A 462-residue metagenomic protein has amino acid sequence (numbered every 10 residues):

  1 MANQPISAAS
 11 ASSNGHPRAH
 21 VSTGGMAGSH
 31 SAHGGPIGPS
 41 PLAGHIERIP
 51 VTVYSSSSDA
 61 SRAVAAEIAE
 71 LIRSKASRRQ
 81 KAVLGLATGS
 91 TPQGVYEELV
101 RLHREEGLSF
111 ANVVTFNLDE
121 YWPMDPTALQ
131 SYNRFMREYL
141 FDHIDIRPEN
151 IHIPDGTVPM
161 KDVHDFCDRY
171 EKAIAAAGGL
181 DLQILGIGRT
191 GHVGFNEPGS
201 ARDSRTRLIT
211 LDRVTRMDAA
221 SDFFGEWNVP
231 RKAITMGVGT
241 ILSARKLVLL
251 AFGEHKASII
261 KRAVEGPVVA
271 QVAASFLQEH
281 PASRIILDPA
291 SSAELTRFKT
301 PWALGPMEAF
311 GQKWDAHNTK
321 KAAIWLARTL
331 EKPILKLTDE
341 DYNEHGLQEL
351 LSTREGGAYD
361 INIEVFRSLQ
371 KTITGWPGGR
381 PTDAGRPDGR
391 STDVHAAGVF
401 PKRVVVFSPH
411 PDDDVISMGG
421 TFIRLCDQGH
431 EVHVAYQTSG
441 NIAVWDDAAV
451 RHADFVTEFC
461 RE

Functional and structural regions predicted by a protein language model:
A2-A8, H30-V83, G379, D383 (+2 more regions): N-terminal glycine-/serine-/threonine-rich phosphate-binding loop
A2-R48, A270, A274-Q348: SAM-dependent methyltransferases
S55, D59-A60, R73, W122-K321: Conserved phosphate- and dinucleotide-binding cores of soluble alpha/beta proteins, encompassing both enzyme active
R73-E105: Glycine-rich N-terminal segment of FAD-binding domains in flavoprotein oxidoreductases, spanning the beta-loop-helix
N112-D119, A251, R284-P289, V434-Q437: Short internal beta-strands
N112-V114, L118-N150, I442-E462: Glycine-rich phosphate-binding loop and adjoining beta1-alpha1-beta2 segment of Rossmann-like nucleotide-binding folds
N112-V114, N150, K246, A282-R284 (+2 more regions): Residues at the starts of beta-strands that form the adenosine-phosphate
Y342-E462: Active-site rim/loop-helix segments in enzyme catalytic domains that contact anionic ligands
